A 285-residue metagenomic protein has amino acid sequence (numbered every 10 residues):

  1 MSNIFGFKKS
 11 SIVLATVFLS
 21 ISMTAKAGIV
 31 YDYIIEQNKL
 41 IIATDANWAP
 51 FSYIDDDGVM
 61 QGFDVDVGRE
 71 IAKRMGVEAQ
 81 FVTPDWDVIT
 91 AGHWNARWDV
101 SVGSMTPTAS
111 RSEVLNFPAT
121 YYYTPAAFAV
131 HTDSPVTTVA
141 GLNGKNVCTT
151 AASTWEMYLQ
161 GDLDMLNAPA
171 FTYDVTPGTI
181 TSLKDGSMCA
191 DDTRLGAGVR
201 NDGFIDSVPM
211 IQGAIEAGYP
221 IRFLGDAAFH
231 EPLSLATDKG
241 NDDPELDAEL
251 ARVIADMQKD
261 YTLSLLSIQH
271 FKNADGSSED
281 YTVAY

Functional and structural regions predicted by a protein language model:
A27-S104, L250, M257-D260, Q269: Extracytoplasmic small-molecule ligand-binding "clamshell" domains of the periplasmic binding protein/Venus flytrap
T44-W48, V82-D87, A96-T108, T132 (+5 more regions): Beta->alpha turn/N-cap motifs
A46, Y122-V130, Q212-I254, F271-Y285: Periplasmic-binding protein-like
D66-R74, D133-V136, A140-N146, A151-T154 (+1 more regions): Extended ligand-binding regions for polar small-molecule ligands
G68-V77, W155-S182: Ligand-binding cleft/hinge of the Venus flytrap
R69, K73, E78-G141, A227: Acidic, polar ligand-binding/catalytic clefts
Q80-A91, S134, F171-R194, E231: Short helix-initiation/N-cap motifs at beta->coil->alpha
D87-A91, M105-E113, M157-L166, D191-H230: A ligand-binding cleft/hinge motif common to bilobed small-molecule-binding domains
